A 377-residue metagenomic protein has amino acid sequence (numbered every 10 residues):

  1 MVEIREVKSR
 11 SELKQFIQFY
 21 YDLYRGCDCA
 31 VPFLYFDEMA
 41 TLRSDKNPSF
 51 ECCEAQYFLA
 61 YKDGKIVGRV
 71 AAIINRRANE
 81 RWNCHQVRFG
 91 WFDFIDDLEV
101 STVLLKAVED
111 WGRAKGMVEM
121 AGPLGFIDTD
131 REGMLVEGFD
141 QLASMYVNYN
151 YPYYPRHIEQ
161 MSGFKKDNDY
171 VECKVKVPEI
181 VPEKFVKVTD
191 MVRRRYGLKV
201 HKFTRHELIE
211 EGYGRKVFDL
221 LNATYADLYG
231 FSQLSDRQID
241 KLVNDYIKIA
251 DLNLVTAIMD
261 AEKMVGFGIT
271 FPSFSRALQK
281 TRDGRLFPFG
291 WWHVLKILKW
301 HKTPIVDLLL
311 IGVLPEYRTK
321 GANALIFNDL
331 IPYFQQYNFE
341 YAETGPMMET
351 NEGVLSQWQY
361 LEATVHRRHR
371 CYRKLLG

Functional and structural regions predicted by a protein language model:
V2-E3: Extreme N-terminal starter segment of soluble prokaryotic enzymes
Y20-K62, V70-E80, K202-I311: A conserved beta-strand-loop-helix scaffold within acyl/acetyltransferase catalytic domains
E80-G163, R282-L361: Acyl-donor binding region in acyl/amide transferases
A121, K174, A257, I269 (+1 more regions): Short beta-strand segments
N148-Y229: Acyltransferase donor/substrate-recognition loop-hinge adjacent to the catalytic core
Y360-C371: A structural motif corresponding to the C-terminal lobe/cap of the Radical SAM core domain
